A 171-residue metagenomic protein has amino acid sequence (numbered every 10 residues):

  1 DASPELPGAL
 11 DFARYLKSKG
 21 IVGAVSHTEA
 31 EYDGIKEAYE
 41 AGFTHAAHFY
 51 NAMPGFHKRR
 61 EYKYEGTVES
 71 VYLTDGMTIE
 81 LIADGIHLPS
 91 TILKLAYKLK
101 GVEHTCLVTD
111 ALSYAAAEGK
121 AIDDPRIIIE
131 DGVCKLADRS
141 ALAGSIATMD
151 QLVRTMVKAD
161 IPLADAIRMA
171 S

Functional and structural regions predicted by a protein language model:
D1-A117: Active-site core of metal-dependent hydrolases
K63-L81, Y97-T109, Y114-S171: His/Asp/Glu-enriched, well-ordered alpha-helical/loop segment that forms or immediately abuts the divalent-metal
